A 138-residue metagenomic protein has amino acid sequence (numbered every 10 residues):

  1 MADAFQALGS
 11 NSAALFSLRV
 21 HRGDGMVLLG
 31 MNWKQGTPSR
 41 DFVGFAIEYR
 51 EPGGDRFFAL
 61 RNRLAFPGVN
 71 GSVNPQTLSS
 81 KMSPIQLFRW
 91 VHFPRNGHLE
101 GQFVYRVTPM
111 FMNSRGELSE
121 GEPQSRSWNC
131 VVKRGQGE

Functional and structural regions predicted by a protein language model:
M1-G135: Low-complexity, Ser/Thr/Pro-rich intrinsically disordered linker/stalk segments at domain junctions
E138: Active-site cores of enzymes that catalyze phosphoryl transfer or operate on phosphate-rich substrates
